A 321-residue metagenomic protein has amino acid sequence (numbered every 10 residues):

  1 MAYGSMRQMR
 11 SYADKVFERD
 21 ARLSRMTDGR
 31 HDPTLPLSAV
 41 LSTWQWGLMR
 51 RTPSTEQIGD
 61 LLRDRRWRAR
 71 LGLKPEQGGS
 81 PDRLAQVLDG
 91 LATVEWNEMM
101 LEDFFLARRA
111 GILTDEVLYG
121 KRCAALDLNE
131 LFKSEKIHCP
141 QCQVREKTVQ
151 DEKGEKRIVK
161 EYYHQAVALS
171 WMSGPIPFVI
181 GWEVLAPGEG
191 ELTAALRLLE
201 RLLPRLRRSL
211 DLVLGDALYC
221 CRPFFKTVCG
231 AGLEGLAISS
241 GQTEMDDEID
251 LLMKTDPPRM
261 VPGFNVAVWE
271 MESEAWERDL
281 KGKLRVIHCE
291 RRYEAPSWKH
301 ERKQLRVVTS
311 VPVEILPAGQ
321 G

Functional and structural regions predicted by a protein language model:
A2-Q45: Basic, short loop/linker segments at the boundary and entry of helix-turn-helix/winged-helix-like folds
H31-E102, C221, V228: Short, positively charged, Gly/Tyr-enriched micro-motifs that form contact patches at catalytic or ligand/partner
T43, I58, S80, L84 (+6 more regions): Short, conserved catalytic/metal-binding motifs centered on acidic residues
A85-G174: Active-site-proximal, Lys/Arg-enriched surface segment that forms a nucleic-acid-binding/basic interface patch
E146-S209: Electropositive, glycine- and tryptophan-enriched low-complexity nucleic-acid-binding patches
W171-S173, E183-V184, A217, A237-G241 (+1 more regions): Short, structured patches in soluble enzyme cores that scaffold and shape functional sites
G188-D247: Domain-level cores of phosphate- or acyl-group-handling catalytic modules
E234-G321: An anionic, glycine-rich sequence signature occurring as long contiguous blocks
